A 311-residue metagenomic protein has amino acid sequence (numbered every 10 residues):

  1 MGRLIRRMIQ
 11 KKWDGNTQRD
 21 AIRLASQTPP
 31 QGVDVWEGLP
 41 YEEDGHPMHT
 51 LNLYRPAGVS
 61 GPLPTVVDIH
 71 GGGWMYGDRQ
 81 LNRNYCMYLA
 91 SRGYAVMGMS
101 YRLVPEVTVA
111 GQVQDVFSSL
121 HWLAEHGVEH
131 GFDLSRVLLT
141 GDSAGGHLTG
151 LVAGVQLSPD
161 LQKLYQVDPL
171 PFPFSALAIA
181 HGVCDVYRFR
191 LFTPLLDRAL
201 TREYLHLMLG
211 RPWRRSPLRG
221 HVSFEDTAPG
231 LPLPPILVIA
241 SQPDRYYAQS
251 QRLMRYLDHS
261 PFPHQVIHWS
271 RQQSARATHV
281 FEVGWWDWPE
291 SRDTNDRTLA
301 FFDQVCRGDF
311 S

Functional and structural regions predicted by a protein language model:
M1-S311: Alpha/beta-hydrolase superfamily serine-hydrolase fold, recognizing
